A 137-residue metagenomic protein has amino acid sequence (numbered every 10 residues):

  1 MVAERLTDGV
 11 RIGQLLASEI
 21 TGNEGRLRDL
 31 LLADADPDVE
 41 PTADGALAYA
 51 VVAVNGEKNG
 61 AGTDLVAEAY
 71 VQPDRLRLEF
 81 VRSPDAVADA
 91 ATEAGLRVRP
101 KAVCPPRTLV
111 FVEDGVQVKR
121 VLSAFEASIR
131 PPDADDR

Functional and structural regions predicted by a protein language model:
M1-R137: Acidic, polar-rich N-terminal leader regions of halophilic archaeal proteins
